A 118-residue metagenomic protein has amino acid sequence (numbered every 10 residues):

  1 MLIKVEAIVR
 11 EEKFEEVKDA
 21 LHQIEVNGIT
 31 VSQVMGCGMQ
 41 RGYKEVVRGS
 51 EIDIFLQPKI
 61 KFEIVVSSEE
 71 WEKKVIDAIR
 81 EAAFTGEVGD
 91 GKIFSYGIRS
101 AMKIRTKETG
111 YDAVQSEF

Functional and structural regions predicted by a protein language model:
M1-F118: Positively charged, small/polar-rich N-terminal and surface patches that mediate targeting and assembly and bind
